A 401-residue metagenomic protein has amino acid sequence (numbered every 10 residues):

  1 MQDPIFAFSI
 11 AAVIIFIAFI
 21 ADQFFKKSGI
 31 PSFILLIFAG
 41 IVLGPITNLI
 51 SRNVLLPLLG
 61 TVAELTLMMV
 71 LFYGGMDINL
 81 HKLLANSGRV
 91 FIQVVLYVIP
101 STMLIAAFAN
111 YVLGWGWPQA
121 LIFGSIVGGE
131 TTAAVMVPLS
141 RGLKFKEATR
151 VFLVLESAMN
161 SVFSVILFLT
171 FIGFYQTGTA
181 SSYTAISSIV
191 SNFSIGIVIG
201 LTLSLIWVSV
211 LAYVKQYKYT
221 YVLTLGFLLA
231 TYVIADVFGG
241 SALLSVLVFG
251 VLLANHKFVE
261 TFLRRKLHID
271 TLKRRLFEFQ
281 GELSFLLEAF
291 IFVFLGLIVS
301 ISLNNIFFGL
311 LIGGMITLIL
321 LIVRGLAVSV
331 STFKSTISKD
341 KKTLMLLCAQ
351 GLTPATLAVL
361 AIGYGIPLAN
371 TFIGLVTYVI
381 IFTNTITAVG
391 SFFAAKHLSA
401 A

Functional and structural regions predicted by a protein language model:
M1-A401: Transmembrane helical cores of multi-pass secondary ion antiporters/exchangers
